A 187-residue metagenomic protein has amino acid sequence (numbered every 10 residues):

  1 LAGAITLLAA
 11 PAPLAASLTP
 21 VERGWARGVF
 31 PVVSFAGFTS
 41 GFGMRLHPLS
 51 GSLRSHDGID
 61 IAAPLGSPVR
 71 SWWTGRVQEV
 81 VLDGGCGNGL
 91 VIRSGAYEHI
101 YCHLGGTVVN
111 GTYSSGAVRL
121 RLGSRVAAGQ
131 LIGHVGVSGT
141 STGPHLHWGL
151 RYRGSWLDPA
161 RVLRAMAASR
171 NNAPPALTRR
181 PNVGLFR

Functional and structural regions predicted by a protein language model:
L1: Cationic-aromatic interfacial patches
A4, A9-P11: N-terminal signal peptide c-region/cleavage motif recognized by signal peptidases
P11-G89, S94-G95, A128, V137 (+4 more regions): Surface-exposed, glycine-biased beta-strand/turn segments
G41-R45, H99, V108, R153: A short secondary-structure junction motif
P64, R70, V80, G95-G129: Short histidine-centered loop motifs in beta-beta connectors
L146-G154: A short hydrophobic beta-strand segment most commonly corresponding to one strand of the jelly-roll/cupin
